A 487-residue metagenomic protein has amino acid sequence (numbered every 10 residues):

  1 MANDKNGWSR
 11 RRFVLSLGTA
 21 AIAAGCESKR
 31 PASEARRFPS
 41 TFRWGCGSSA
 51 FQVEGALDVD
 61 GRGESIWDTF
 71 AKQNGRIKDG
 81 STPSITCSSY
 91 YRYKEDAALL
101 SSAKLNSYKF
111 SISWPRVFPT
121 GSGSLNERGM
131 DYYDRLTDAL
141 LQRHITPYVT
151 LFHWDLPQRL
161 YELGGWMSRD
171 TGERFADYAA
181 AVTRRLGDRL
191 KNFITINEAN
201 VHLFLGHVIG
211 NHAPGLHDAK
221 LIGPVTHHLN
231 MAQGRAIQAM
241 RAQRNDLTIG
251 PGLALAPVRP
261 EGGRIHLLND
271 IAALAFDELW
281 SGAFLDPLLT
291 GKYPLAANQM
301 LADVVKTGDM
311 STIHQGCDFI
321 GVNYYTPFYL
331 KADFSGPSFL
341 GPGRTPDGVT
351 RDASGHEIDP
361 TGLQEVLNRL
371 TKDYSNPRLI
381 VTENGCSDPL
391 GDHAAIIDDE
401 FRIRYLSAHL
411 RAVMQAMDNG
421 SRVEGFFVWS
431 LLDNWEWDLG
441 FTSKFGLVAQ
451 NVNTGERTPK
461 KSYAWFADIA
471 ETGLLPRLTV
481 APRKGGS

Functional and structural regions predicted by a protein language model:
A2-A20: N-terminal secretory signal peptides and thylakoid transit peptides that target proteins across membranes
S9-V14, E95, N197, C317: Residue-level micro-sites within transmembrane alpha helices that shape and flank functional polar/acidic positions
R10-R11, K109, R116, R402: Short, cationic motifs built from Arg/Lys/His that form the positively charged side of catalytic pockets
L17, K104, H144: Conserved functional loop/turn residues at catalytic and ligand-binding sites
P31-N74, T120-G121, M130-I396, E400-G485: Active-site region of glycoside hydrolase catalytic domains
G55-Y133: Active-site-adjacent substrate/metal-binding segments within catalytic domains of carbohydrate-active enzymes
